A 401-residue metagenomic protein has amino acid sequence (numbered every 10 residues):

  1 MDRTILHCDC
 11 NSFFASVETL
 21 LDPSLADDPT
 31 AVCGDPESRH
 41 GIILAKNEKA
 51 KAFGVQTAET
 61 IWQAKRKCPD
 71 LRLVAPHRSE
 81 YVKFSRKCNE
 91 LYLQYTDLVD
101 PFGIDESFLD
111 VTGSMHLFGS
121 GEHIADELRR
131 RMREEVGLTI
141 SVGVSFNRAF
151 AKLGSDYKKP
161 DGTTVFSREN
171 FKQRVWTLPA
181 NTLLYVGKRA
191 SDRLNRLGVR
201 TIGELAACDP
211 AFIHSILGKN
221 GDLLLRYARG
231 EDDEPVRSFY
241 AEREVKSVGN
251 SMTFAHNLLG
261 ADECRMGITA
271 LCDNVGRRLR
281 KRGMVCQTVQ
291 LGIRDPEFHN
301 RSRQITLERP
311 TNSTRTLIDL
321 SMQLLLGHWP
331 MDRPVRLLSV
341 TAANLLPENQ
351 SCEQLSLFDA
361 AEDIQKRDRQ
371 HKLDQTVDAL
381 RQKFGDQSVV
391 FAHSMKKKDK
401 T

Functional and structural regions predicted by a protein language model:
M1-R226, F239, R277, I364-T401: Gly/Gly-Pro- and Ser/Thr-rich, intrinsically disordered tail segments characteristic of DNA damage-repair and tolerance
H7, T182, A190-V335: DNA-contacting surface of Y-family translesion DNA polymerases
F13, P36-R39, P296-H299, L345-E348: Short, charged/polar surface micro-motifs in flexible loops or helix N-caps
D28, I140, D161, Q287-V289 (+2 more regions): Change "...and in nucleic-acid phosphodiester-cleaving endonucleases..." to "...and in nucleic-acid processing enzymes
F102-E106, S145-R148, M284-T288, R333-L337: Short Gly/Ser/Thr- and Asp/Glu-enriched loop/turn motifs at secondary-structure junctions
S107-G113, S302-I305, S356-A361: Short, hydrophobic beta-strand segments
K152-G154, S302-R303, Q350-S351: Short, well-ordered secondary-structure micro-motifs
R309-T401: Acidic, metal-coordinating catalytic segment for phosphate/diphosphate chemistry, firing primarily on the Nudix
